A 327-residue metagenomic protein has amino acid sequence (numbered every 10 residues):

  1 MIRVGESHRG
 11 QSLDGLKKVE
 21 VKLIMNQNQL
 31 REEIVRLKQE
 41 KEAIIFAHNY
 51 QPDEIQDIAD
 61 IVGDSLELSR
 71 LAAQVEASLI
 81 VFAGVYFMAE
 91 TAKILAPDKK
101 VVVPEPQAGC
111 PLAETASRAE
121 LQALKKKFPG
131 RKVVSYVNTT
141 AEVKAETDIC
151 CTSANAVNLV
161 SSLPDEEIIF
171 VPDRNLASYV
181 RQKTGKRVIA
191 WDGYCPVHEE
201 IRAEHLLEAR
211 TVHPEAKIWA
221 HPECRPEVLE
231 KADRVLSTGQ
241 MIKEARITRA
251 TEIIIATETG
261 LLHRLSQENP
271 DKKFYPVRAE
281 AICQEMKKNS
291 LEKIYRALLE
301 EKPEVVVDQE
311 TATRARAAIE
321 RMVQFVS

Functional and structural regions predicted by a protein language model:
M1-I24: N-terminal amphipathic/basic-hydrophobic helices that include classical n-h-c signal peptides and signal-anchor
L23-I255, L261-H263, Q267-P270, F274-S327: Active-site loop-to-helix "anion-binding N-cap" substructures in soluble metabolic enzymes
